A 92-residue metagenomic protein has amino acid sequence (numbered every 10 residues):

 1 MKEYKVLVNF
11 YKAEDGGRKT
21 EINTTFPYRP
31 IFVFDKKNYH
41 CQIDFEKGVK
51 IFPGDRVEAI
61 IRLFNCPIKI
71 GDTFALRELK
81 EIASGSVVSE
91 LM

Functional and structural regions predicted by a protein language model:
M1-M92: C-terminal effector/interaction modules appended to NTPase cores
